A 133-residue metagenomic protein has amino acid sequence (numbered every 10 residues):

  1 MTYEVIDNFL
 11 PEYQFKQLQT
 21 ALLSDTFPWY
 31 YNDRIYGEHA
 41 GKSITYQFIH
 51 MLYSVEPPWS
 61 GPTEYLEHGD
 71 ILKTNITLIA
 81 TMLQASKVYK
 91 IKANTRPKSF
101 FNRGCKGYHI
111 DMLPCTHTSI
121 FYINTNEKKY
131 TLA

Functional and structural regions predicted by a protein language model:
M1-A85, N102: Non-heme Fe(II)/2-oxoglutarate
V55-A133: Catalytic core of non-heme Fe(II) oxygenases with the double-stranded beta-helix
